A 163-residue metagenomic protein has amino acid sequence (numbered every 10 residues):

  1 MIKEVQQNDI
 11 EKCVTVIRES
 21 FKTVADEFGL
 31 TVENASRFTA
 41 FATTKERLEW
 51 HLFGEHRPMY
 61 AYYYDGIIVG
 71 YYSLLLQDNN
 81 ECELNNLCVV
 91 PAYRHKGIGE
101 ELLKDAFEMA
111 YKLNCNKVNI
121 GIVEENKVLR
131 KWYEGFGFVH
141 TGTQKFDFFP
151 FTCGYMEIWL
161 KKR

Functional and structural regions predicted by a protein language model:
E4-N86, V90-P91, L103-D105, M109 (+3 more regions): Acetyl-CoA-dependent GNAT
R94: Glycine-rich ATP-binding loop(s) of histidine-kinase-like ATPases
G97: Conserved G/P- and acidic residue-centered "switch" motifs that form tight phosphate/ATP-binding loops in soluble
E100: Residues forming the Rossmann-fold NAD(P)(H) cofactor-binding site
N116-R130, E134-F136, T143-R163: C-terminal "cap" of GNAT-fold acetyltransferases
